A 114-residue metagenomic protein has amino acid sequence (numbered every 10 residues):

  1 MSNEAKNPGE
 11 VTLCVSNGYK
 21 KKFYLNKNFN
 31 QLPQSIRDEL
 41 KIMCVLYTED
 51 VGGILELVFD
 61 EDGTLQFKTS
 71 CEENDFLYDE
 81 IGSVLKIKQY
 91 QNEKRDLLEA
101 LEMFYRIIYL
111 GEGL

Functional and structural regions predicted by a protein language model:
M1-K6, D96, E112-L114: Non-catalytic accessory regions used for complex assembly or targeting
S2-D50: Negatively charged, low-complexity tracts enriched in Asp/Glu with abundant Ser/Thr
E10, Y19, I54, T64 (+1 more regions): Intrinsically disordered, low-complexity regions
L25, F29, G53, D96 (+1 more regions): A generic structural signal for solvent-exposed, polar alpha-helical segments
L32-I36, I87, L98, L114: Short, structured coil/loop segments at alpha-helix boundaries
T48-Y105: Amphipathic protein-protein interaction modules
M103-R106, L110-G113: Charged/polar positions within long, soluble alpha-helices
